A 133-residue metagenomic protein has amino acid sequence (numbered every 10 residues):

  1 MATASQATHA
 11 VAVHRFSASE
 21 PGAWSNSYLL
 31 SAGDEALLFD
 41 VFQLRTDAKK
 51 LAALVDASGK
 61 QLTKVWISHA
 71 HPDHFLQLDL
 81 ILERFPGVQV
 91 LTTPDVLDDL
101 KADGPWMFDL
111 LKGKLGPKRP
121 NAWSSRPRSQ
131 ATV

Functional and structural regions predicted by a protein language model:
A2-S5, D99: Accessory terminal helices/loops
T3-A4, S25-S27, S129-T132: Short, acidic/polar N-cap/turn motifs at the starts of alpha helices
Q6-S58: Conserved beta-strand hairpin/beta-sheet module of binuclear metal-dependent hydrolase folds, prominently
A53, A57-T132: Active-site HxH/HxHxD metal-binding segment of metal-dependent hydrolases
